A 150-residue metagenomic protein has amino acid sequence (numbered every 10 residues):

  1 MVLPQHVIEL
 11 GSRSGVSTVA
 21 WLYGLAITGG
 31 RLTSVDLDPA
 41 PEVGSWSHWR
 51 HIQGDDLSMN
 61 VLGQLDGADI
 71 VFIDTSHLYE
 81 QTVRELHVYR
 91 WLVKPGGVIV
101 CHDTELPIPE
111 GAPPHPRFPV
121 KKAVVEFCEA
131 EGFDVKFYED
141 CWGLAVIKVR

Functional and structural regions predicted by a protein language model:
M1-R150: S-adenosylmethionine/decaboxylated-SAM
